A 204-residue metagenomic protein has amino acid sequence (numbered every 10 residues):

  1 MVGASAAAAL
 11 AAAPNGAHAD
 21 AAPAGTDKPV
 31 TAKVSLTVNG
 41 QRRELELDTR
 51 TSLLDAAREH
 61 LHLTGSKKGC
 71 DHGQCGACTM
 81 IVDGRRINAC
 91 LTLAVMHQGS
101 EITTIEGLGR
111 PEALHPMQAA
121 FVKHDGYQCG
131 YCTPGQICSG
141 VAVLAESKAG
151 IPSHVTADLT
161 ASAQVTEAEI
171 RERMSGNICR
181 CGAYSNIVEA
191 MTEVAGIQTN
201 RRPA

Functional and structural regions predicted by a protein language model:
M1-A204: Signature of N-terminal electron-transfer/Fe-S-associated modules in redox systems
